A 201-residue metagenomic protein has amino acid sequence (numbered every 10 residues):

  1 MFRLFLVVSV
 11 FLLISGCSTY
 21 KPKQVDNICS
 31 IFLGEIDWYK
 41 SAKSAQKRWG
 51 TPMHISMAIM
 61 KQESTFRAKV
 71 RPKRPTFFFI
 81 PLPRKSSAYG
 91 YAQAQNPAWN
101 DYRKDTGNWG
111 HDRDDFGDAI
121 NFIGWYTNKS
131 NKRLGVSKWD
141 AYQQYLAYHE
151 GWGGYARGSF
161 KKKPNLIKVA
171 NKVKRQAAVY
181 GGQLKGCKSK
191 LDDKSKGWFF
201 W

Functional and structural regions predicted by a protein language model:
M1-V10: Sec-dependent signal peptide recognition, specifically the positively charged N-region followed immediately by
L13-G16: C-terminal motif of bacterial Sec signal peptides marking the signal peptidase cleavage site
S18-T76, N131-L134, L184: Export/targeting segments at the very N-terminus of extracytoplasmic proteins
D26-F32, A42-Q46, P81-Y89, D105-F116 (+2 more regions): Second-shell loop/turn segments in exported
V70-D101, Y145-A147, N165: Short, surface-exposed glycine/acidic/tryptophan-bearing loops
P83, W139-K190: Catalytic and substrate-binding regions of cell-wall glycan-acting enzymes that process beta-1,4-linked
Y91-Q143, A147-Y155, V173: Alpha-helical segment that forms one wall of the substrate-binding/catalytic cleft in peptidoglycan-active domains
S189-W201: Low-complexity, Gly/Ser/Thr/Pro-rich intrinsically disordered linker/tail segments
